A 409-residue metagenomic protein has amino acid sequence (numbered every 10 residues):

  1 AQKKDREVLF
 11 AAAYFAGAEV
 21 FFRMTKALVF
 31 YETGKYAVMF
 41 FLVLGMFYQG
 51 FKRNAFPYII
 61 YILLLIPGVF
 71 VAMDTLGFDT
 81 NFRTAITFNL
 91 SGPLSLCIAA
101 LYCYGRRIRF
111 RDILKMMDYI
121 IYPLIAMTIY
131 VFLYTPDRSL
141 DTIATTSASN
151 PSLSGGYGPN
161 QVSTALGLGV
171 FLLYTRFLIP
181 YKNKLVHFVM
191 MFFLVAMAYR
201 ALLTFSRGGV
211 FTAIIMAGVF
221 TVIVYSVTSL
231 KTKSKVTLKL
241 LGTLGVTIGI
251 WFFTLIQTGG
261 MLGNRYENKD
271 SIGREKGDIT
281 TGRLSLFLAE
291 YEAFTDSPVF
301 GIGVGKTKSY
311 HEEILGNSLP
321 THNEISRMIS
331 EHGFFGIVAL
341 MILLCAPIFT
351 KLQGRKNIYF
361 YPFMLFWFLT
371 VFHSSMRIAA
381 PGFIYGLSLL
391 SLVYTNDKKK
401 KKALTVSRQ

Functional and structural regions predicted by a protein language model:
A1-F51, G68-T75, F366-F368: N-terminal signal-anchor transmembrane segment
Q2-E7, R53-I59, R176-M191, T228-L238 (+1 more regions): Membrane-interface helix-loop-helix junctions at transmembrane boundaries of multi-pass membrane enzymes, predominantly
F30-L42, A55-D74, D79-G105, D118-I121 (+1 more regions): Aromatic-anchored transmembrane helix interface
S95-A100, L114-T145, Y157-V227: Alpha-helical transmembrane segments of multi-pass inner-membrane proteins
D118, Y181-K184, G218, S330-T370 (+2 more regions): Hydrophobic transmembrane alpha-helices and their immediate junctions
S147-L153, T232-L240, W251-S285, S309-E312: Flexible juxtamembrane loops connecting transmembrane helices in multi-pass membrane enzymes that build or modify
N268-H332: Long extracytoplasmic/lumenal interhelical loops at the membrane interface of multi-pass membrane proteins
F360-T370, S375-Q409: Transmembrane alpha-helices of multi-pass inner-membrane enzymes
